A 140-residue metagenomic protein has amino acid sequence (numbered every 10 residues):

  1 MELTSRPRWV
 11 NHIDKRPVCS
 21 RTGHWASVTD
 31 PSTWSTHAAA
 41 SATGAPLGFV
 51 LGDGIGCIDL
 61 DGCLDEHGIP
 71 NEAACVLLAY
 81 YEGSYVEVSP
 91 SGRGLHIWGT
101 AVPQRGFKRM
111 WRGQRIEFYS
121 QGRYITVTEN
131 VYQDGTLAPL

Functional and structural regions predicted by a protein language model:
M1-L140: Conserved phosphate/metal-binding and DNA-contacting active-site motifs used in DNA phosphodiester-bond processing
